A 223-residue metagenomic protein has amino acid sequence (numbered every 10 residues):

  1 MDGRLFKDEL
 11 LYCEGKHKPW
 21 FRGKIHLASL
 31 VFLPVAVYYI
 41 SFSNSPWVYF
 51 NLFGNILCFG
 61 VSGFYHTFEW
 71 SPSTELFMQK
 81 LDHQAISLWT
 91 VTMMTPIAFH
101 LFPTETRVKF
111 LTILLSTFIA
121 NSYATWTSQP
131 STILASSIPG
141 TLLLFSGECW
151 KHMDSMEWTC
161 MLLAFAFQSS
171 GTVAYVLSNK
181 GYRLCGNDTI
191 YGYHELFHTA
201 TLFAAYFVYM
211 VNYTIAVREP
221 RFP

Functional and structural regions predicted by a protein language model:
M1-P223: Multi-pass alpha-helical transmembrane bundles in non-GPCR membrane proteins that perform intramembrane catalysis
